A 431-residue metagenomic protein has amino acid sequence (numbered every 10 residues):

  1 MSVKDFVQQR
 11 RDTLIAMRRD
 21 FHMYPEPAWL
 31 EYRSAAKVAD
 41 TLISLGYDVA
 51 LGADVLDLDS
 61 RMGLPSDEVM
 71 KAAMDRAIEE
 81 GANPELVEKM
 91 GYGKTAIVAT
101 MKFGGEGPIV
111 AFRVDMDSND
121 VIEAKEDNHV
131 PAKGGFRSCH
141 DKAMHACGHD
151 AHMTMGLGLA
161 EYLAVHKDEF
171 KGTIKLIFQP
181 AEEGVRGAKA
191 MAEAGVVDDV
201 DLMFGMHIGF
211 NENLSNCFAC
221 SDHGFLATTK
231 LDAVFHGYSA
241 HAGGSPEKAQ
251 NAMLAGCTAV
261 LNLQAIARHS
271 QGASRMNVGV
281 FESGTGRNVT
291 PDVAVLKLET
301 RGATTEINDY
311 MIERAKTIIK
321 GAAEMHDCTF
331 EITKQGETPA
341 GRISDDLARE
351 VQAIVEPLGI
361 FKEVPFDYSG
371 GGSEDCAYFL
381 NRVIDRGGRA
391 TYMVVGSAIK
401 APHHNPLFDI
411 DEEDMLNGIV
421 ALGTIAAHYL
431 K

Functional and structural regions predicted by a protein language model:
S2-H145, G158, E169-F170: Acidic/His- and Gly-rich active-site-bordering loop/insert found across diverse amide/peptide-bond hydrolases
R10-T13, M17, L30, S34-V38 (+18 more regions): General structural feature for long, well-ordered alpha-helical segments within catalytic domains of soluble enzymes
F21, L42, F112, H149 (+9 more regions): Divalent metal-coordination and catalytic microenvironments
S44, M253-K431: Metal-dependent amide/peptide-bond hydrolase catalytic core, centered on the "pita-bread" metallohydrolase fold
G63, I97, N119-V121, D127-M144 (+4 more regions): Histidine/acidic-residue-rich, glycine-tolerant segments that coordinate divalent metal ions
L86-G91, E182, S221-F225, D367-G370: Short Gly/Pro-enriched turn/cap motifs at secondary-structure boundaries
